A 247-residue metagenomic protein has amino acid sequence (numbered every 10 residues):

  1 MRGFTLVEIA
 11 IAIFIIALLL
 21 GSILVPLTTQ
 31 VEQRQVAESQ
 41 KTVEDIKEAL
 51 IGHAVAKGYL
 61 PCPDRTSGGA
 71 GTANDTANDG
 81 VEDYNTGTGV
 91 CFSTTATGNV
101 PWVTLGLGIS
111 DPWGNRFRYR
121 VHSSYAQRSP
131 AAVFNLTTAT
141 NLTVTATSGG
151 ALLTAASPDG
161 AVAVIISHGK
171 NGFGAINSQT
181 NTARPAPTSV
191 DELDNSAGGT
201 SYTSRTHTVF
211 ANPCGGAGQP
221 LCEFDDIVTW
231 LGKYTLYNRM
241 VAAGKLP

Functional and structural regions predicted by a protein language model:
R2-Q30: N-terminal single-pass transmembrane signal-anchor helix
T29-P247: N-terminal pilin/flagellin-like segments and related low-complexity appendage regions
